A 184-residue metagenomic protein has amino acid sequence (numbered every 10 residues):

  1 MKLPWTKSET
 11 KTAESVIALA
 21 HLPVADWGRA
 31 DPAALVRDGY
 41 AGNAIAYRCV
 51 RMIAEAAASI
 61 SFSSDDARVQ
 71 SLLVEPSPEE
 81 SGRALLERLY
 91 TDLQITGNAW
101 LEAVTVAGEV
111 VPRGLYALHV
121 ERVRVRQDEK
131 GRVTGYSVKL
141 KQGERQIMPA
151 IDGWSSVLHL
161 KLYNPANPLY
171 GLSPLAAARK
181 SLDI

Functional and structural regions predicted by a protein language model:
M1-I184: Structured, contiguous alpha/beta core segments that scaffold functional sites
